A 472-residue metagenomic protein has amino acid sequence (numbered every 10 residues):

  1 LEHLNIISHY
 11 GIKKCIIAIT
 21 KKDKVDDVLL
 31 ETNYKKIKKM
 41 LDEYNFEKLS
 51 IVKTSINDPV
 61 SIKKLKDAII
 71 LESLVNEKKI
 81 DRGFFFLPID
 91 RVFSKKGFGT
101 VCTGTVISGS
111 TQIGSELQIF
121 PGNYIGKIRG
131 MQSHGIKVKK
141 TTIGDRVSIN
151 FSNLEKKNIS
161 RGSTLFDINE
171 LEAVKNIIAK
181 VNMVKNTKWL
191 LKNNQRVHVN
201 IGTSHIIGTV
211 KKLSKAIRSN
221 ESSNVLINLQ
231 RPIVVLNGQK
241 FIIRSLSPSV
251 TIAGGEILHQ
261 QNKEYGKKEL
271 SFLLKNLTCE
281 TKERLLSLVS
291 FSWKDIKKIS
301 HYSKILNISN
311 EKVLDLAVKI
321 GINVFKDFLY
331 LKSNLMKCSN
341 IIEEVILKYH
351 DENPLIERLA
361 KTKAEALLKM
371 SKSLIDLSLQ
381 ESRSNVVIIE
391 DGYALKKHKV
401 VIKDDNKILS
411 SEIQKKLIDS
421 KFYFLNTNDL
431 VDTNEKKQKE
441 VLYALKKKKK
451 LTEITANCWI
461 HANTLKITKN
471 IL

Functional and structural regions predicted by a protein language model:
L1-K48: Conserved C-terminal guanine-recognition region of P-loop GTPase G domains, centered on the G4
H3, G11, L29, N33 (+13 more regions): Helical mechanochemical/support elements of P-loop NTPase systems and associated helical scaffolds
I7, T20, L65, I89 (+7 more regions): Residue-level signature of catalytic and energy-coupling elements of molecular machines, predominantly ATP/GTP-dependent
I12, K21-D26, I56-V60, S108 (+3 more regions): Conserved nucleotide-binding/hydrolysis micro-motifs of P-loop NTPases
C15-L30, I51-V60, G162, V210 (+2 more regions): G-domain G4 guanine-recognition motif of GTPases
K39-T187: Conserved catalytic-core segments of large NTP-driven translation/proteostasis enzymes
E116-R284, D376, A394-K399: Beta-strand/loop-dominated core regions that host nucleotide or nucleotide-derived cofactor-binding catalytic loops
I125, T251, Q261-L472: C-terminal non-catalytic scaffold/interaction domains in large multidomain proteins
